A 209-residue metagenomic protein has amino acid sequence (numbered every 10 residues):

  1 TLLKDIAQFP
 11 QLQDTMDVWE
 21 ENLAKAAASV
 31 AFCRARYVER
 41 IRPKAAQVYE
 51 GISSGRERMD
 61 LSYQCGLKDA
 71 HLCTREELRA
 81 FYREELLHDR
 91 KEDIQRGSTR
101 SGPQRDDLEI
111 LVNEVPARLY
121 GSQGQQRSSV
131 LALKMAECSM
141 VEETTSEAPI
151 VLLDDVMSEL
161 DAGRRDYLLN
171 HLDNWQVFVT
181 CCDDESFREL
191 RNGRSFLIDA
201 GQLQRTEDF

Functional and structural regions predicted by a protein language model:
T1-P10: Phosphate/Mg2+-binding loops and adjacent switch elements in nucleotide/diphosphate-handling enzyme cores
F9-I150, E159-G163, Y167-N170, Q176 (+2 more regions): Conserved NTPase motor "head" modules and their coupling/switch loops across ABC/AAA+ ATPases, GTPases, and GHKL ATPases
D154-V156: Walker B catalytic acidic pair
V179: Catalytic metal-binding core of the metallo-beta-lactamase
C182: Short beta->alpha hinge that forms the Motif I/post-I loop of the SAM-binding pocket
E189-I198: Conserved catalytic segment of ABC-fold P-loop ATPases
